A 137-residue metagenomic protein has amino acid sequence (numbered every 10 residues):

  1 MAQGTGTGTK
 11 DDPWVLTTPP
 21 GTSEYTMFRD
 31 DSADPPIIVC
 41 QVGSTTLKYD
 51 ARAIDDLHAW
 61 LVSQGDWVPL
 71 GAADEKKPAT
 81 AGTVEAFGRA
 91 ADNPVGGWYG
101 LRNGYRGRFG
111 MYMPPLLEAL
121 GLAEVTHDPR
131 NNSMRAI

Functional and structural regions predicted by a protein language model:
A2-A79: Long, low-complexity, charged/polar intrinsically disordered regions in eukaryotic proteins
D34-P35, G97-W98, R135-I137: Charged, low-complexity intrinsically disordered segments and flexible loops
D74-K77, A81, S133, I137: Solvent-exposed, non-transmembrane amphipathic alpha-helical segments
A81-R108: Short helix-coil junctions and helix-kink-helix linkers
M111-P115: Short, hydrophobic-biased segments on the C-terminal half of alpha helices that form "recognition helices"
E118-N132: A short, conserved structural fragment
